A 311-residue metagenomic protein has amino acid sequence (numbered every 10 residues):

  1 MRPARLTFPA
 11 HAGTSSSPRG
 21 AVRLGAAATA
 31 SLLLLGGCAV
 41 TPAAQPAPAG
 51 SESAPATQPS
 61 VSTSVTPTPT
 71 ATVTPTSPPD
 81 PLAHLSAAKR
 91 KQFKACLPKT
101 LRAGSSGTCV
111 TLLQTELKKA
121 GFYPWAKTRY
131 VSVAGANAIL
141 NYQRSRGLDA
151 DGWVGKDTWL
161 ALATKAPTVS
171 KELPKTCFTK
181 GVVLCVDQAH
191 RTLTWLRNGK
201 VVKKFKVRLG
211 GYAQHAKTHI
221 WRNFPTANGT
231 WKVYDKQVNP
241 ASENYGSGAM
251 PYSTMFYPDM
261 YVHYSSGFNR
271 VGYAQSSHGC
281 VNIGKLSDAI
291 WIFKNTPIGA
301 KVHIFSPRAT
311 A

Functional and structural regions predicted by a protein language model:
R2-F8, G36-G50, A54-P59, V65-R129: Acidic, Ser/Thr/Pro/Gly-enriched interdomain connector segments
A4-A28: Bacterial N-terminal signal peptides that target proteins for export
G25-G37: Bacterial N-terminal signal peptides
V65-P79, D149, T168-E172, T176-T179 (+2 more regions): Exported/periplasmic cell-wall-interacting domains
R90-P98, A150, K156-G181: Intrinsically disordered, low-complexity Ser/Thr-rich linker and spacer segments in cell-wall-related proteins
L101-T111, T115-N137, N141-T164: Short acidic, glycine/serine/threonine-rich helix-capping segments at coil-helix boundaries
V110-Q114, A136, W159, H190 (+3 more regions): Extracytoplasmic/secreted envelope proteins and their assembly/folding machinery, especially bacterial periplasmic
L173-K217: A structural motif detector for short, solvent-exposed N-terminal "entry" segments of globular domains
